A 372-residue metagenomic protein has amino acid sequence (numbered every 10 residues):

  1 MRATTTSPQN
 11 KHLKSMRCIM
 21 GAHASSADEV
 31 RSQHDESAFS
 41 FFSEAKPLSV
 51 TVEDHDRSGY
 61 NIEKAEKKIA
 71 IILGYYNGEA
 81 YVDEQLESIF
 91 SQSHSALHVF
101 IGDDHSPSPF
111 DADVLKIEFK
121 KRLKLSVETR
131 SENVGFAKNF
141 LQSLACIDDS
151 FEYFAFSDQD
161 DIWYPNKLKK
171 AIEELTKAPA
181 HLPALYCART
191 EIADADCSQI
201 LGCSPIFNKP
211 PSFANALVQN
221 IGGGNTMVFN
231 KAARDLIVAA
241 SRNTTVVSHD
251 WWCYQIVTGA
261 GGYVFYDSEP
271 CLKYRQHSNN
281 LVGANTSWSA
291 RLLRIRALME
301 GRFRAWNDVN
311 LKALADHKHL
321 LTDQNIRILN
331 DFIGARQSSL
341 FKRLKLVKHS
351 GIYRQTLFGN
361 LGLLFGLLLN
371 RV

Functional and structural regions predicted by a protein language model:
A3-N10: Ser/Thr-rich, low-complexity intrinsically disordered segments
A24, D35-A38: Short hydrophobic alpha-helical segments enriched in small aliphatic residues
V30-R31: Positively charged N-terminal leader segments that act as targeting/secretion signals
F39-F42, L48-S287, L368-R371: Nucleotide-sugar donor-binding/catalytic module of glycosyltransferases that assemble extracellular/cell-envelope
V238-R242, V246, W252, R275-V372: C-terminal subregions of glycosyltransferases and related glycan-biosynthesis enzymes
